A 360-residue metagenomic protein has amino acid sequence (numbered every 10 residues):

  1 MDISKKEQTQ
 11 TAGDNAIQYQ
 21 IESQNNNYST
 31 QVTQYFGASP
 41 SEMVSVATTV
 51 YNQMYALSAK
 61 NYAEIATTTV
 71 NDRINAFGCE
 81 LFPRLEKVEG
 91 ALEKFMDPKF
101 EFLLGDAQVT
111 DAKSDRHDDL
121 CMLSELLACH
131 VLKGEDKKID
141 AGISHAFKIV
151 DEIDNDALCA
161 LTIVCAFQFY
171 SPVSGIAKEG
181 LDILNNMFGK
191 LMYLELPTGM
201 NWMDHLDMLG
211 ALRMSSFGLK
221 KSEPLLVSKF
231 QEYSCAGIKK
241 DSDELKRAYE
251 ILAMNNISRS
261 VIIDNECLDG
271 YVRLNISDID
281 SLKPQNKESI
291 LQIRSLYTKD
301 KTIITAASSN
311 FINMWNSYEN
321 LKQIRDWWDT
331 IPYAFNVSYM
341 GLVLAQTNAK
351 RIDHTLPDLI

Functional and structural regions predicted by a protein language model:
M1-K60: Long, low-complexity intrinsically disordered regions enriched in small/polar and proline/glycine residues
T69-P98, F102-V109, K113: Functionally critical alpha/beta secondary-structure elements and their flanking flexible loops that scaffold catalytic
F95-D151: Long, low-complexity, charged/polar intrinsically disordered regions in eukaryotic proteins
K138-E179, I183: Winged-helix-like regulatory helical subdomains adjacent to P-loop NTPase cores
G180-P197: Short helix-coil junctions and helix-kink-helix linkers
M200-G218: A short, conserved structural fragment
E223-Y333, V337-M340, T347-N348, I352: Short, amphipathic alpha-helical interaction segments positioned at domain boundaries
Q346, D353-I360: Glycine-rich, aromatic-bearing surface loops/beta-hairpins
